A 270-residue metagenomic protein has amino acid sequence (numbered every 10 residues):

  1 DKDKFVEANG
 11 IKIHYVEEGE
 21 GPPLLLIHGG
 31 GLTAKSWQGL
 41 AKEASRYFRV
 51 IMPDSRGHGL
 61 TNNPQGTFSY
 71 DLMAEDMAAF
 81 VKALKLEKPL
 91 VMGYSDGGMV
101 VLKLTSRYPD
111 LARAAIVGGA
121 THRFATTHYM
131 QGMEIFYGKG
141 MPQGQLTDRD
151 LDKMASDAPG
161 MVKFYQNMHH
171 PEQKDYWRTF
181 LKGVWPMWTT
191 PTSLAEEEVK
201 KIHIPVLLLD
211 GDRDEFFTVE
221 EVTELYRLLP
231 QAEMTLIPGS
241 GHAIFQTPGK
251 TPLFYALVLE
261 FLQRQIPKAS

Functional and structural regions predicted by a protein language model:
N9, M52-M92: Active-site loop/oxyanion-hole signature of alpha/beta-hydrolase fold enzymes
I11-L60: Conserved HGGG/HGGXW glycine-rich cap/lid loop of the alpha/beta-hydrolase fold
M99-R107, A114-D157: Flexible "cap/lid" loop of the alpha/beta hydrolase fold
K182-E198: Active-site nucleophile elbow and catalytic-triad environment of alpha/beta-hydrolase enzymes
I202, L208-D210: Short beta-strand/loop motif that positions the catalytic acidic residue of the alpha/beta-hydrolase fold
I204, T218-R227: Short alpha-helix in the alpha/beta-hydrolase fold that links the catalytic acid
R213-F217, I244: Acidic catalytic loop of the alpha/beta-hydrolase fold
A232-E233, P238-S270: Catalytic active-site module of serine/aspartate enzymes centered on a nucleophile-bearing elbow/loop
